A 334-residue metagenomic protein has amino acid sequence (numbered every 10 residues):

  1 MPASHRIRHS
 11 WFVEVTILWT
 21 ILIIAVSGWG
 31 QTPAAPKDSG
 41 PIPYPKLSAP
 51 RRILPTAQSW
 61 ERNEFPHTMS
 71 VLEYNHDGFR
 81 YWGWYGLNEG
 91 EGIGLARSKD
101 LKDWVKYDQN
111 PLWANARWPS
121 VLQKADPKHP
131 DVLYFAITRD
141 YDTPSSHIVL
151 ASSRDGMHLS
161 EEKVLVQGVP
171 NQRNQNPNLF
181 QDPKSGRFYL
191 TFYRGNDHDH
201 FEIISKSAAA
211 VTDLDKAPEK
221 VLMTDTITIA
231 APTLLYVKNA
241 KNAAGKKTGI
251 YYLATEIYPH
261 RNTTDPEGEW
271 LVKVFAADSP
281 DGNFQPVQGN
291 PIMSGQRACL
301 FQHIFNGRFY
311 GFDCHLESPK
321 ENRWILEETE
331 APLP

Functional and structural regions predicted by a protein language model:
M1-W11: N-terminal secretory signal peptides that target proteins for export/translocation
S10, L18-T20, V272: Generic hydrophobic-segment detector
S10-E14, P111: Intrinsically disordered, low-complexity segments enriched in polar/charged small residues
E14-S27: Bacterial N-terminal signal peptides
Q31-P334: Carbohydrate-active catalytic/glycan-binding domains of CAZyme proteins, especially the secreted or lumenal ectodomains
